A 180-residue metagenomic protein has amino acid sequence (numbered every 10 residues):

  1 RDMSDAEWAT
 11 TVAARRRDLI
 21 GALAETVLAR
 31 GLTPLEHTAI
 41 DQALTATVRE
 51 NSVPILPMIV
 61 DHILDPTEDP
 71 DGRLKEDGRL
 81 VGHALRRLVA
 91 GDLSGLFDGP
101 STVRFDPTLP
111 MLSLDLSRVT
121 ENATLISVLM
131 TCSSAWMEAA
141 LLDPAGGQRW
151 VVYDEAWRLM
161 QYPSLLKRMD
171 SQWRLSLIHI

Functional and structural regions predicted by a protein language model:
D2-I178: P-loop NTPase motor domains
